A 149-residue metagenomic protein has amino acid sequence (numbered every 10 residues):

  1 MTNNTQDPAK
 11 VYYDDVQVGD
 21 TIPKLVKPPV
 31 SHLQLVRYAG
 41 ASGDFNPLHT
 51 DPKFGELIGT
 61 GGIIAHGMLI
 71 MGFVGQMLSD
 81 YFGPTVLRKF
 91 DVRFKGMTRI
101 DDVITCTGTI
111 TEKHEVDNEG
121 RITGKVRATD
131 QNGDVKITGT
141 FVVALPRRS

Functional and structural regions predicted by a protein language model:
M1-I22, M97-S149: HotDog/MaoC-like acyl-thioester-processing domains
T2-V86: Hot-dog-fold acyl-thioester-processing enzymes
P52-E56, V92, A144: Residue-level signal for alpha-helical context at structural boundaries
D80-D102: Mid-chain, well-packed structural core segment of small domains
